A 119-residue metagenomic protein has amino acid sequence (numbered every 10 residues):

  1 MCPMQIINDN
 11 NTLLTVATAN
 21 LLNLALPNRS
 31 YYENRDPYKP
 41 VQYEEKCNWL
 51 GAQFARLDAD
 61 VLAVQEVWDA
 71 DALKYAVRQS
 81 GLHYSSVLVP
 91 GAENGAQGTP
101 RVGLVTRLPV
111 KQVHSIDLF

Functional and structural regions predicted by a protein language model:
M1-S80, P90-N94, T99-P100: N-terminal, active-site-proximal structural segment of metallo-dependent hydrolase catalytic domains
S80-V87, K111-Q112: Short helix C-cap/helix-to-loop transition motifs enriched in small/turn-promoting residues
R101-F119: A well-ordered secondary-structure block
